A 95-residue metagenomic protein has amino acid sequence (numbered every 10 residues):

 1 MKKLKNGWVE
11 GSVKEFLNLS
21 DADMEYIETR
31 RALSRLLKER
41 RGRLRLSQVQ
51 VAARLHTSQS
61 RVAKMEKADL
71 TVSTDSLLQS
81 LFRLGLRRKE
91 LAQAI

Functional and structural regions predicted by a protein language model:
M1-A32: N-terminal flexible/basic segments that precede or flank functional cores
M1-L4, K89, A94-I95: Polybasic, lysine-enriched low-complexity intrinsically disordered terminal tails
N6, R35-Q50, R54, Q79: Short basic helix-loop element that most often maps to the first helix and adjoining turn of HTH DNA-binding modules
A32-L33, T57: Alpha-helix N-cap/N′ positions at the starts of helices
L55-T71: Recognition helix of helix-turn-helix/homeodomain-like DNA-binding domains that insert into the DNA major groove
S73-A92: DNA major-groove recognition helix of helix-turn-helix/homeodomain DNA-binding modules
